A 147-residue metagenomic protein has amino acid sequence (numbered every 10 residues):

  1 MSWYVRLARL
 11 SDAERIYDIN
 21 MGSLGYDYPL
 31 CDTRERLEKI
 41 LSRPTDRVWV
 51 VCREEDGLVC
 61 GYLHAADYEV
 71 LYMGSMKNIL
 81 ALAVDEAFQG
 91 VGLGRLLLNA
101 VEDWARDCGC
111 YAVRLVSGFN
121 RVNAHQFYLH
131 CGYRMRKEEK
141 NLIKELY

Functional and structural regions predicted by a protein language model:
W3, L7-S11, D18-S75, L80 (+2 more regions): Acetyl-CoA-dependent GNAT
R9, D85, V116-G118: Residue-level recognition of the GNAT/N-acetyltransferase active site
D67-V70, V84-A87, N120-V122, Y147: Short coil/turn motifs at secondary-structure junctions
V84, G90-D103, Q126, H130: Conserved acetyl-CoA-binding loop-helix of GNAT-fold acetyltransferases
R95, D107, F119-E138: Conserved active-site alpha-helix within GNAT-family acetyltransferase domains
L98, A105-S117: Conserved GNAT acetyl-CoA-binding A-motif
D103, R134, K140-Y147: Terminal substrate-recognition subdomain of acyl/acetyltransferases
R114-A124, I143-L146: Conserved beta-strand-loop-alpha-helix junction that forms the acyl-donor binding cleft
